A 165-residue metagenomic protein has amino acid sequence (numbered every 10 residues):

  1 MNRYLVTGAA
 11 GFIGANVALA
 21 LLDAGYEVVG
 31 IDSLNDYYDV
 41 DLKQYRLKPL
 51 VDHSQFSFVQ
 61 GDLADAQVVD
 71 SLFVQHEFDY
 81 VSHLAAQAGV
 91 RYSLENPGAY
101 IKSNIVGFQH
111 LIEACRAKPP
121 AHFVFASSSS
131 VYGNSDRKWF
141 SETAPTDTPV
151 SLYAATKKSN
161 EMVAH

Functional and structural regions predicted by a protein language model:
M1-H165: N-terminal Rossmann-like NAD(P)+-binding domain of SDR-like oxidoreductases, especially those catalyzing
